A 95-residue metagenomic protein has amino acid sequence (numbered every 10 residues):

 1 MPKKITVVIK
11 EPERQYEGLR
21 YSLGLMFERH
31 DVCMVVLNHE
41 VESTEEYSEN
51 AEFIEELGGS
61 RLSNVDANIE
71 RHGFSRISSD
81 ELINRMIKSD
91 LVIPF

Functional and structural regions predicted by a protein language model:
M1-P2, F27, N84-K88: Flexible, charged surface loops at secondary-structure boundaries
K4-G18, L37-S43: Short, glycine-rich nucleotide/cofactor-binding loops
R14-H30, M34: Histidine-anchored nucleotide/phosphate-binding helix
R29, G58, S89-D90: Short, well-ordered alpha-helix to beta-strand connector turns
V32-H39, S60-V65: Short internal beta-strands
S48-G73: A glycine-rich helix N-cap at a beta->alpha junction
R76-F95: C-terminal structural segments of small proteins and small subunits
